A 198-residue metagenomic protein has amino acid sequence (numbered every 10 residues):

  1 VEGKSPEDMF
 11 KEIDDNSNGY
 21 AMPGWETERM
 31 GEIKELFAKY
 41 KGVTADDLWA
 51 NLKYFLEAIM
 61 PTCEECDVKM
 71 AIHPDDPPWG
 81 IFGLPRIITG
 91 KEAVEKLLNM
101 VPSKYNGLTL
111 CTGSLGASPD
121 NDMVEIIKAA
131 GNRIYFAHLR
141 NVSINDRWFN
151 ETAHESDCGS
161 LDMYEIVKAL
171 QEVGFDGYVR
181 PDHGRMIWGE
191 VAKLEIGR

Functional and structural regions predicted by a protein language model:
V1-K53: Active-site-proximal, glycine-rich beta->alpha crossover segments in alpha/beta enzymes that shape flexible
E28-A38, K53-E65, K69, W79-R198: Histidine-acidic metal/acid-base catalytic patches
D76: Short, flexible active-site-adjacent loop segments at beta-strand->alpha-helix junctions, enriched in small/polar
